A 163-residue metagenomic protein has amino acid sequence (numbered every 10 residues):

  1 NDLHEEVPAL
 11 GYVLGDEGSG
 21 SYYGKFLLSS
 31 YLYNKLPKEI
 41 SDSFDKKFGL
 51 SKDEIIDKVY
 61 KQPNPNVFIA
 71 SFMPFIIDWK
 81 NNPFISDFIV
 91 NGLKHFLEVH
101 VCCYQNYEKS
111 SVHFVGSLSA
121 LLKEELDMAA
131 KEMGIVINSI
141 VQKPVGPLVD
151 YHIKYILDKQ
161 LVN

Functional and structural regions predicted by a protein language model:
N1-E39: Phosphate-binding/catalytic loop of phosphoryl-transfer enzymes
L28-N163: ATP-binding/phosphotransfer module of carbohydrate and carboxylate kinases, centering on a glycine-rich
